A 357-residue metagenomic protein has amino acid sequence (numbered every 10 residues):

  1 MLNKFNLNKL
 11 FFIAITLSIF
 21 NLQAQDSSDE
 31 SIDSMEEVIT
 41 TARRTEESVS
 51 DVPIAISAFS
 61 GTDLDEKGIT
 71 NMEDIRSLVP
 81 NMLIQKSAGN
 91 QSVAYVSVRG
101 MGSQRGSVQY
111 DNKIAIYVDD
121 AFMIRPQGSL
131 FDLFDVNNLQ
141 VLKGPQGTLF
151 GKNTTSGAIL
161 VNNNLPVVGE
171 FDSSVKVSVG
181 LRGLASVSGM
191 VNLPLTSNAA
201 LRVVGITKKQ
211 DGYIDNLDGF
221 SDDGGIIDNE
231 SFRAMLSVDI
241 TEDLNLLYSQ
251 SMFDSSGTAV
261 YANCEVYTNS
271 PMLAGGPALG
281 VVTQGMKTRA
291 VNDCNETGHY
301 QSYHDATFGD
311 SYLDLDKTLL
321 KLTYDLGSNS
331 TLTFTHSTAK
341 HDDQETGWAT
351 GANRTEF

Functional and structural regions predicted by a protein language model:
M1-S31: Cleavable N-terminal targeting peptides that direct proteins into the secretory/outer-membrane pathway or into
S31-V168: Acidic, small-polar-rich N-terminal luminal/periplasmic segments of exported/outer-membrane proteins
A42-E46, L181-R182, L236, M252: Short polar catalytic/cofactor-binding loops
V49-S50, V168, D211-I214, D343-T346: Short acidic/His/Gly/Ser-rich catalytic and metal-binding motifs that mark active-site loops of diverse hydrolases
P80-I84, S188, H304-D305, T318: Short structured motifs
V93, K113-A115, T207, W348-E356: A short glycine/small-residue-enriched secondary-structure motif
D111-K113, R125, F134-K143, T148-D218 (+4 more regions): Outer-membrane beta-barrel translocator/receptor signature
S221, I227-F357: Outer-membrane beta-barrel domain signature, strongest for Gram-negative TonB-dependent receptors and also present
